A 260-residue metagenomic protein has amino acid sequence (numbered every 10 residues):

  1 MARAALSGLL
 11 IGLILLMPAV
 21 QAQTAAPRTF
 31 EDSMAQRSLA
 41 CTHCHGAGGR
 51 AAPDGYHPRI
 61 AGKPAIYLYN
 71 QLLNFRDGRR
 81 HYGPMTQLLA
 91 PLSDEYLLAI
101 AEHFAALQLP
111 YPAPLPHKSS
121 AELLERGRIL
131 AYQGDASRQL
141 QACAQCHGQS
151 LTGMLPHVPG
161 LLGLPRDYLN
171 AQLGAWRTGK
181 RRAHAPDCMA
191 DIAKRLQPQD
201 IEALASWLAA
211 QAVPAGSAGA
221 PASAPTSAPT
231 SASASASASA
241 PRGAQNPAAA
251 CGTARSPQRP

Functional and structural regions predicted by a protein language model:
A2-A4: Positively charged n-region of N-terminal signal peptides that target proteins for export
S7-P18: Bacterial N-terminal signal peptides
V20-S38, G48-Y56, A106-A136, P241-Q245 (+2 more regions): Electrostatic cytochrome c docking/interface patches
F30-M34, G49-R79, T86-L92, A144 (+4 more regions): Gly/Gly-Pro-rich "capping" loops immediately C-terminal to redox-active cysteine motifs in periplasmic/lumenal
L39-A47, I100, L140-S150, L204 (+1 more regions): The canonical Cys-X-X-Cys-His
D54-R59, Y69-R128: Acidic (E/D-rich), amphipathic helical modules within compact regulatory domains
A90-P114, R126, D167, I192-A220 (+1 more regions): C-terminal capping alpha-helices of c-type cytochrome domains
S217-P247: Intrinsically disordered, low-complexity terminal tails and inter-domain linkers enriched for S/T/G/P/D/E
